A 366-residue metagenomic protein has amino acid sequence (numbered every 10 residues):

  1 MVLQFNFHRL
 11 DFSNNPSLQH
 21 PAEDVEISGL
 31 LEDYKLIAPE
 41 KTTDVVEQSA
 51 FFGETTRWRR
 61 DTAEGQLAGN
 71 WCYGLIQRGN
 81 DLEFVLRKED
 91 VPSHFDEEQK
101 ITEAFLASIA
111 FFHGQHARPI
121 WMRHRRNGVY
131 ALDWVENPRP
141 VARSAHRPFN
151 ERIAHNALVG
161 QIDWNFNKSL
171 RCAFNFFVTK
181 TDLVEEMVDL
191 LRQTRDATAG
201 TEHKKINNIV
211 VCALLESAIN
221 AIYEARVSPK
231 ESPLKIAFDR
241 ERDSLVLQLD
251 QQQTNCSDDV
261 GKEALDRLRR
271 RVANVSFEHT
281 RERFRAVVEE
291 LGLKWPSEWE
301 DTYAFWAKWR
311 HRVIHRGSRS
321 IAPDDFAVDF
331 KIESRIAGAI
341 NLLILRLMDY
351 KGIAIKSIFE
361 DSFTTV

Functional and structural regions predicted by a protein language model:
M1-H116: Long, contiguous, compositionally biased segments that the model treats as domain-scale units
N15, H20, A38, V91 (+5 more regions): Intrinsic-disorder/low-complexity coil detector
Y34, W58, W71-Y73, Y130 (+3 more regions): Sequence-level detector for tyrosine residue identity
F52, E64, N80, N127-G128 (+3 more regions): Intrinsic-disorder/low-complexity loop/linker signature
T62, L75, R125, P138 (+3 more regions): Short, isolated positions within intrinsically disordered regulatory regions of eukaryotic proteins
P92-N175: Internal, Lys/Arg-enriched amphipathic helical interaction segments that engage polyanionic partners
H146-V366: Amphipathic, oligomerization/interface secondary-structure segments
